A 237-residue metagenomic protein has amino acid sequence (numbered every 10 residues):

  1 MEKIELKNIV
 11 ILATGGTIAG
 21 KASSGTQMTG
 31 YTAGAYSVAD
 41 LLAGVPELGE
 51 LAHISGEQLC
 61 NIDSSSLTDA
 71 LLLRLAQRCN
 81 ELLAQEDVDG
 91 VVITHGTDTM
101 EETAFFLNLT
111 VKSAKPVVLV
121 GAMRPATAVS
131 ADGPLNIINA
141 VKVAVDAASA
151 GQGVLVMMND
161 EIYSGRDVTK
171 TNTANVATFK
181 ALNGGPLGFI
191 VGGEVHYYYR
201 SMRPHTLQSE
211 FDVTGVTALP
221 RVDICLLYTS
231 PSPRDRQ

Functional and structural regions predicted by a protein language model:
E2-E5, Q85-E86, T110-K112, V118 (+5 more regions): Solvent-exposed alpha-helices and their adjacent loops that cap or buttress functional pockets in soluble metabolic
E2-E81, T171-F211, G215, R221-V222 (+1 more regions): N-terminal glycine-rich anion-binding loop in soluble enzyme alpha/beta folds
L12-T14, I93-H95, V118-G121, L155-N159: Short beta-strand segments
G16-A19, H95-E101, E161-Y163: Gly/Ser/Thr-rich loops at beta-strand to alpha-helix junctions that form or flank small-molecule/cofactor-binding
I93-A114: Short Gly/Thr/Asp-enriched flexible loops that form oxyanion-binding sites at enzyme active sites
V120-E194: Internal gly/pro-rich beta-alpha loop/helix module that stabilizes soluble enzyme cofactors or their anionic handles
Y228-Q237: Conserved small/polar residues in nucleotide/adenosyl-binding loops
